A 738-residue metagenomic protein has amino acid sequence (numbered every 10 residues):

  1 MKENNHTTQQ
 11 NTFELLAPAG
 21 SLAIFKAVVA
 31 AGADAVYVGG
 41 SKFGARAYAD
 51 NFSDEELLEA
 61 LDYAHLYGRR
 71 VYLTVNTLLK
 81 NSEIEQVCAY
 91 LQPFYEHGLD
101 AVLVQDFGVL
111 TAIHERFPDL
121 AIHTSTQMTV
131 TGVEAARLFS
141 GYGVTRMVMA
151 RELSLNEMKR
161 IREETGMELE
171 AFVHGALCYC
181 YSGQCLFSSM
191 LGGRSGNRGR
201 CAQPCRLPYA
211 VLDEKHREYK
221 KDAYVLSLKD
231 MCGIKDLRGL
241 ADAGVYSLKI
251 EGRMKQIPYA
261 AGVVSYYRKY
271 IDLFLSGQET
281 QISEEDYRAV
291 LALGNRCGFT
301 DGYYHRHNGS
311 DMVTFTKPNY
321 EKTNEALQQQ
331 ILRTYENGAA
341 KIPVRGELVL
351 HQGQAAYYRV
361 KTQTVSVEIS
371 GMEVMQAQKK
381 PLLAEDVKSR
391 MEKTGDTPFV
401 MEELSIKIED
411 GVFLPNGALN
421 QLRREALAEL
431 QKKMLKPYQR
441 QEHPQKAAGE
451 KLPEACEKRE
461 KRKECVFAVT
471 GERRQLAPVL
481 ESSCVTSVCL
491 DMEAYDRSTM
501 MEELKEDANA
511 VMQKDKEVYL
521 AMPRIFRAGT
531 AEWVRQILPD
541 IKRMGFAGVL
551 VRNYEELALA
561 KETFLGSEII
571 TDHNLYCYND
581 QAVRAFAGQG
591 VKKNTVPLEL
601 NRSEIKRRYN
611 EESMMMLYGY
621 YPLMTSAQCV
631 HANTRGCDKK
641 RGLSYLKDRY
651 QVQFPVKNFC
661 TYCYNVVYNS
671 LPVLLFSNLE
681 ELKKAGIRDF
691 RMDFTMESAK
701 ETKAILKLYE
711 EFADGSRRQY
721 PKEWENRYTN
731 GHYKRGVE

Functional and structural regions predicted by a protein language model:
K2-A31, A35-R46, A60-L61, Y67-Y95 (+5 more regions): Surface-exposed amphipathic alpha-helical tracts and adjacent flexible/coil segments at the periphery of soluble enzymes
A49: A short acidic, glycine-rich active-site loop that binds or catalyzes chemistry on phosphate/adenosine moieties
F52-L57: Glycine-rich, highly charged phosphate/nucleotide-binding loops
T111: A cross-family signal for key residues in well-ordered alpha-helices that form functional helical elements
S125-T129: Ser/Thr-centric signal marking residues that sit in or immediately flank functional binding/regulatory motifs
V133-E134: Conserved nucleotide-cofactor-binding alpha/beta core module
